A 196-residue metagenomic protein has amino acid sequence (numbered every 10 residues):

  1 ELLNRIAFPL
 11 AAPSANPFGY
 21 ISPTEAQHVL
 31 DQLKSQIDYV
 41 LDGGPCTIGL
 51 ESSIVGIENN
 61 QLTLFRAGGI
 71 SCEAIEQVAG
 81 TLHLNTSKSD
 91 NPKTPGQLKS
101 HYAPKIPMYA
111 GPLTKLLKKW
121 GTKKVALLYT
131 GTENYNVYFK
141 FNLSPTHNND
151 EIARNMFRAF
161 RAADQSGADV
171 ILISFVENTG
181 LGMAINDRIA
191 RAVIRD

Functional and structural regions predicted by a protein language model:
E1-D196: Active-site-adjacent structural elements in enzyme catalytic cores
